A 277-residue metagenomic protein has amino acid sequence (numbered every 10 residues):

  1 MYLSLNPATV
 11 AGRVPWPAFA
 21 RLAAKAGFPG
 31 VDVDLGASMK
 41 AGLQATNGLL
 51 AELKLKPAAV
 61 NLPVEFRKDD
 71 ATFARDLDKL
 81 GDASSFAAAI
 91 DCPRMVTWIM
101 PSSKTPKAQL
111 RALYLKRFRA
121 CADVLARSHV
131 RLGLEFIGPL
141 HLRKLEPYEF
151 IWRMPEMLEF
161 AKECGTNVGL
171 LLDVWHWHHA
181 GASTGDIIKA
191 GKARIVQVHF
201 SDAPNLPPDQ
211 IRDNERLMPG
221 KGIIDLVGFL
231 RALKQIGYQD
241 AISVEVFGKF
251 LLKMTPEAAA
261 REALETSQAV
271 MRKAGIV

Functional and structural regions predicted by a protein language model:
M1-G27, A51, D91-P93, A108 (+2 more regions): Histidine-acidic metal/acid-base catalytic patches
T9-A11, L35-A37, P63-F66, I99-S103 (+4 more regions): Active-site-proximal loop/turn and secondary-structure-junction residues that shape catalytic pockets, frequently
P29, V33-R131, Y238-Q239, K249: Structural motif corresponding to the early beta-alpha repeats
V60, T97, L134-E135, V198 (+1 more regions): Short glycine/serine/threonine-enriched helix-capping/active-site loop that flanks the nucleotide-sugar donor pocket
A71-A74, E146-Y148, D213-P219: Short glycine-enriched, charge-decorated loop/helix-capping segments at active-site entrances that position
M100-R111, P139-E149, R216: Surface-exposed cleft-lining segments at the edges of enzyme active sites
A120-F136, L142, A263-V277: A generic hydrophobic-segment detector
R127-G165: Basic- and aromatic-lined ligand-binding clefts that recognize polyanionic substrates
